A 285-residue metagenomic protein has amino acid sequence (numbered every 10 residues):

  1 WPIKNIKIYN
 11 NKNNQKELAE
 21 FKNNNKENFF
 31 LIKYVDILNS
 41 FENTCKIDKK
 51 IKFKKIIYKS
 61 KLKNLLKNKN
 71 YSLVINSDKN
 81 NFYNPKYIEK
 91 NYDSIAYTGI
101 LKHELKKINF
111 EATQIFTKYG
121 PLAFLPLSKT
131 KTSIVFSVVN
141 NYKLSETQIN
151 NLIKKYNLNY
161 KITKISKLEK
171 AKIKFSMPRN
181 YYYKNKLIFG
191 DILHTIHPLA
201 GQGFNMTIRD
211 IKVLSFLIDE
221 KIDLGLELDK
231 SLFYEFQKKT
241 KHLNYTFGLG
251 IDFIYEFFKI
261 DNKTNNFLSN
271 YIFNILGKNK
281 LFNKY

Functional and structural regions predicted by a protein language model:
W1-I100: Conserved N-terminal helical subregion
I8, F124-L125, Y181: A structural signal for short hydrophobic beta-strand segments in well-ordered beta-sheet cores
L31-V35, I208, N262: Short, solvent-exposed loop/helix junctions and linker helices that flank or host conserved functional motifs
T44-I47, H103, L217-K221: Active-site catalytic microenvironments for nucleophilic, acid-base chemistry
D48-K49, Y183, N279: Acidic-histidine catalytic/liganding microenvironments
V74-L168, I173: Conserved FAD-binding catalytic core of PHBH/FMO-like flavoproteins
Y142-L228: FAD/FMN-dependent oxidoreductases across multiple families
L158, F216-Y285: C-terminal helical "tail/cap" subdomain of flavin- and related membrane-associated enzymes
